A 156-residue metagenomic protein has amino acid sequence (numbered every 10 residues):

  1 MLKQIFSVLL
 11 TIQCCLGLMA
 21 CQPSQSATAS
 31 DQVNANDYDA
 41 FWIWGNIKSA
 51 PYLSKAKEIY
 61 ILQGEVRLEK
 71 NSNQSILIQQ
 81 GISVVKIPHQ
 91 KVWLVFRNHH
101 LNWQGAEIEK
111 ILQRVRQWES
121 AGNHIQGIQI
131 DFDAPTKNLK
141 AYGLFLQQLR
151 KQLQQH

Functional and structural regions predicted by a protein language model:
M1-L9: Bacterial N-terminal signal peptides that target proteins for export
L18-A20: C-terminal motif of bacterial Sec signal peptides marking the signal peptidase cleavage site
Q22-S24: Bacterial signal peptide processing site
S30-A50: Post-signal peptide N-terminal segment of mature Sec-exported envelope proteins
N34-D39, L62, R67-H156: Chitinase-like catalytic core of GlcNAc-active glycosidases
K48-K55, V85-I87: Short loop/helix-cap segments at secondary-structure boundaries that form the rim of catalytic
